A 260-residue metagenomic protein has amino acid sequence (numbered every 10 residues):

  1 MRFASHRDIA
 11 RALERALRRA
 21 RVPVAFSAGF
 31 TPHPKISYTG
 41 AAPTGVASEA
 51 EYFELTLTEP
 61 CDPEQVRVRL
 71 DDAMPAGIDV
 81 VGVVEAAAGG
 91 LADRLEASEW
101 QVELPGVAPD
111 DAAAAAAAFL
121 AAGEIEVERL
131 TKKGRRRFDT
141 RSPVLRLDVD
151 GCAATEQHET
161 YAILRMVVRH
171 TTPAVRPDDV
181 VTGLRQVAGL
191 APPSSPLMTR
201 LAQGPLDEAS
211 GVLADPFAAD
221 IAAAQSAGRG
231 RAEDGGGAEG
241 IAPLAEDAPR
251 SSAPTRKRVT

Functional and structural regions predicted by a protein language model:
M1-V24: N-terminal ordered "arm"
P23-T31, V80-E85, E126-K133, P193-L197: A short, aromatic/hydrophobic, helix- or strand-capping loop or linear motif that either lines the entrance/gate
A25-T58, A86-A87: Short, charge-patterned binding micro-sites
E49-Q101: Ordered, amphipathic secondary-structure segments that act as subunit-interaction surfaces in large macromolecular
L55-C61, V102-A108, M166-H170: Short beta-strand-to-loop capping motifs
P63-M74, A112-A122, D179-T182: Short amphipathic alpha-helices in soluble, non-transmembrane regions that often serve as interface/regulatory elements
Q101-R137: A contiguous pocket-lining binding segment that forms or flanks enzyme active sites
A122-T260: Core RNA-modification/binding signature centered on pseudouridine synthases
